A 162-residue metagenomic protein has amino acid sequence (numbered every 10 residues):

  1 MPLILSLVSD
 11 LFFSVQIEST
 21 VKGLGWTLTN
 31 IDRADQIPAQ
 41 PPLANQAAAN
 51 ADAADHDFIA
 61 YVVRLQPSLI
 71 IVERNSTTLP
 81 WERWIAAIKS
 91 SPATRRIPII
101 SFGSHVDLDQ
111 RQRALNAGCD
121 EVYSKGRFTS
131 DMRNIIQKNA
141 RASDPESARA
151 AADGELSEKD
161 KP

Functional and structural regions predicted by a protein language model:
L3-D10: Conserved acidic segment of CheY-like receiver
T27-A39: A short beta-strand-loop structural module common to alpha/beta enzyme folds
N50-F58, S68-I88: Conserved phosphotransfer microenvironments
A93-P98: His-Asp phosphorelay/catalytic-motif detector in bacterial-type signaling
V106-E121: Alpha4 helix (beta4-alpha4-beta5 surface) of REC/receiver domains from two-component response regulators
G118-R133: Output/docking surface of receiver
Q137-D153: The C-terminal output helix
